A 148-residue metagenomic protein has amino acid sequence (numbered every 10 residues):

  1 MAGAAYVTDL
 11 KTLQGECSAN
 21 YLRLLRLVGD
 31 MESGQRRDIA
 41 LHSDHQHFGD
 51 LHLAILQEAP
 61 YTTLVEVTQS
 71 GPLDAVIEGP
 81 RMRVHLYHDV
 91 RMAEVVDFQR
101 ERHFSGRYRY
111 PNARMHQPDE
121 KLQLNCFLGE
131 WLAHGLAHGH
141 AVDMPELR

Functional and structural regions predicted by a protein language model:
M1-C17, Q57-P60, L73-A75, L128 (+1 more regions): Preference for intrinsically disordered or flexible, low-complexity segments and adjacent hinge/connector residues
M1-Q46, D50: N-terminal "first-domain core" detector
A2-G3, T63-V65, R109-Y110: Glycine-rich, often proline-containing surface loops adjacent to acidic residues and nearby aromatics that form
N20-L24, F48-L53, E58-T62, G71-L73: Polar/charged low-complexity regulatory segments
Y21, F98-R148: Helix-rich interaction surfaces within compact, conserved domain-sized segments that mediate assembly or partner
G29, D89, L136: Residue-level marker of positions within ordered structural domains that often coincide with functionally constrained
Q57-S105: Aromatic- and glycine-enriched beta-alpha-beta binding-site module
